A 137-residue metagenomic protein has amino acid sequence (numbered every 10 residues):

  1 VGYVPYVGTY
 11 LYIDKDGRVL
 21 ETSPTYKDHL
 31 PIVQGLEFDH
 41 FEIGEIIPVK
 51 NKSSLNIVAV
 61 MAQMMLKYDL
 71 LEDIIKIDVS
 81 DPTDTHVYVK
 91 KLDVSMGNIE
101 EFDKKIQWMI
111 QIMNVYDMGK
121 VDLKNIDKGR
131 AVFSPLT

Functional and structural regions predicted by a protein language model:
V1-T137: Charged, solvent-exposed interaction patches on well-folded alpha/beta domains that mediate macromolecular contacts
